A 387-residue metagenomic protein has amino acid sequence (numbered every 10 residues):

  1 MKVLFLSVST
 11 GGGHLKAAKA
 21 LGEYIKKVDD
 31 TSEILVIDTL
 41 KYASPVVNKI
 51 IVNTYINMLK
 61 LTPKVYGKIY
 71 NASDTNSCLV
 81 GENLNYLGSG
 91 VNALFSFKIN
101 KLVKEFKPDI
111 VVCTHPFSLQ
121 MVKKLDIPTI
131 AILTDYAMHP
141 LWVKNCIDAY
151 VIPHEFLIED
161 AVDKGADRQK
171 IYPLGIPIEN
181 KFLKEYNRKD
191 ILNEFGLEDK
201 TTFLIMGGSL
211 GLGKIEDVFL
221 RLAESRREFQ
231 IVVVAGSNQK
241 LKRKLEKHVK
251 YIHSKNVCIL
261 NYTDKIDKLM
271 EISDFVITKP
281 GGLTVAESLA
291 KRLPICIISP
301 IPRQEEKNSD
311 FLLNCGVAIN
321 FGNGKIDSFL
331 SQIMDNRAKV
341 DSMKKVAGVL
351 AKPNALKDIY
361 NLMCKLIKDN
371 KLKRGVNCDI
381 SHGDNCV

Functional and structural regions predicted by a protein language model:
A17, I69-G165, K170-L174: Active-site and donor-binding regions of nucleotide-sugar-utilizing enzymes
A20-N100: Conserved N-terminal ligand/cofactor-binding loop architecture of enzyme catalytic domains
D148-S209, G236-K242: A nucleotide-sugar donor-handling region in carbohydrate enzymes
L197-I272: Donor-nucleotide binding loops and adjacent catalytic segments primarily of GT-B fold Leloir glycosyltransferases
E271-P280: Acidic donor-binding loop of glycosyltransferase active sites
C315-K339: C-terminal "capping" alpha-helix adjacent to the active site of nucleotide-linked donor transferases in cell-envelope
K339-P353: A short, well-ordered alpha-helix in the C-terminal region of glycosyltransferases
K352-V387: C-terminal alpha-helical cap of glycosyltransferases
